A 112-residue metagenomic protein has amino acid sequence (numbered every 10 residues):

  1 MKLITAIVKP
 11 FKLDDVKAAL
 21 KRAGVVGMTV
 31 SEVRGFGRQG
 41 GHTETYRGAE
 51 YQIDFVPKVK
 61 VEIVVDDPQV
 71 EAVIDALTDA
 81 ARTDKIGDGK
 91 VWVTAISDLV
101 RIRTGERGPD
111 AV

Functional and structural regions predicted by a protein language model:
M1-V112: Positively charged, small/polar-rich N-terminal and surface patches that mediate targeting and assembly and bind
